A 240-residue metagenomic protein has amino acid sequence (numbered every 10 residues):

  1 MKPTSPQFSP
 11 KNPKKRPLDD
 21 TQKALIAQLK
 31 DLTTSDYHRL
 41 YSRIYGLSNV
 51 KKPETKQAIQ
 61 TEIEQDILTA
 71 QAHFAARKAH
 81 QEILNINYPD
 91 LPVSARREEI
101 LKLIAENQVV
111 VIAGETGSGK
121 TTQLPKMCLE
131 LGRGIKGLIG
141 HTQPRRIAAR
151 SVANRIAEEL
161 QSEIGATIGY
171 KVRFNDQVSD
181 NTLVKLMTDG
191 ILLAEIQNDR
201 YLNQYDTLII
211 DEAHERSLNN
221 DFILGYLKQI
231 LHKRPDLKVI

Functional and structural regions predicted by a protein language model:
K2-T21, T55, Q71-I240: Conserved P-loop NTPase motor core
K23-A79: Interdomain "pre-motor" coupling segment immediately N-terminal to P-loop NTPase/helicase cores
